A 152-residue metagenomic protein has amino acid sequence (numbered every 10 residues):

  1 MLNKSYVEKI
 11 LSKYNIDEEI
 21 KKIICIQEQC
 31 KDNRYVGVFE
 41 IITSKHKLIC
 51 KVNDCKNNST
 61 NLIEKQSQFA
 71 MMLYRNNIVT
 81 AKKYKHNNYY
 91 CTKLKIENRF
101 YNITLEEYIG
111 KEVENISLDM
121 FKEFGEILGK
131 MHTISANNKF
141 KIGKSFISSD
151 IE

Functional and structural regions predicted by a protein language model:
M1-T80: Conserved NTP-binding catalytic cores of kinases and kinase-like/nucleotidyltransferase enzymes across multiple kinase
H46-K141: ATP-binding pocket architecture of kinase catalytic cores
S145-E152: Active-site catalytic-loop/activation-segment of kinase and kinase-like phosphoryl-transfer enzymes
